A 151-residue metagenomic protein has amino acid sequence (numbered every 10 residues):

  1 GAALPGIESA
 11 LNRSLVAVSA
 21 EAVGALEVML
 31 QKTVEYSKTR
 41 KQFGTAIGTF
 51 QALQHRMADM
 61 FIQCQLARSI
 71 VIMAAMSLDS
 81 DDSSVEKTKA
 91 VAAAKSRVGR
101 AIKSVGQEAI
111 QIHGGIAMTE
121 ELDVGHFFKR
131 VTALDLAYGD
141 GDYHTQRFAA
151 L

Functional and structural regions predicted by a protein language model:
G1-P5: Long, acidic (Asp/Glu-rich), low-complexity accessory segments flanking structured domains
S9-L151: Alpha-helical interface subdomain recognition
